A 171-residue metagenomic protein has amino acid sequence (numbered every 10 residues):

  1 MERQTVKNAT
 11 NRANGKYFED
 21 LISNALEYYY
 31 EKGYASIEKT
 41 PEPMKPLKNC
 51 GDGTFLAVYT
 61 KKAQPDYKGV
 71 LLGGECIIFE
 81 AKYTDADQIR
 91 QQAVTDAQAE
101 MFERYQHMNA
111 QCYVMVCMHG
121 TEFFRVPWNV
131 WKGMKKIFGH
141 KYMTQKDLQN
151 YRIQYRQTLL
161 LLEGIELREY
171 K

Functional and structural regions predicted by a protein language model:
M1-T5, A9, N14, K146-K171: Charged phosphate-binding loop/patch that engages nucleotide di/tri-phosphates or the phosphate backbone of nucleic
M1-Y59: Acidic-basic catalytic patches of nuclease active cores, encompassing PD-(D/E)XK and other metal-cofactor nuclease
N49-T54, E80-Q88: Short, basic, glycine/proline-bearing loop/turn elements
A63: Beta-rich catalytic cores
Y67-G69, G74-A86: Conserved catalytic cores of phosphodiester-cleaving nucleases, focusing on short active-site segments
T84-M101: Mg2+/Mn2+-dependent nuclease catalytic core
E103-G133: Nucleic-acid nuclease catalytic cores
W128-D147: Short, electropositive alpha-helical surface patch
